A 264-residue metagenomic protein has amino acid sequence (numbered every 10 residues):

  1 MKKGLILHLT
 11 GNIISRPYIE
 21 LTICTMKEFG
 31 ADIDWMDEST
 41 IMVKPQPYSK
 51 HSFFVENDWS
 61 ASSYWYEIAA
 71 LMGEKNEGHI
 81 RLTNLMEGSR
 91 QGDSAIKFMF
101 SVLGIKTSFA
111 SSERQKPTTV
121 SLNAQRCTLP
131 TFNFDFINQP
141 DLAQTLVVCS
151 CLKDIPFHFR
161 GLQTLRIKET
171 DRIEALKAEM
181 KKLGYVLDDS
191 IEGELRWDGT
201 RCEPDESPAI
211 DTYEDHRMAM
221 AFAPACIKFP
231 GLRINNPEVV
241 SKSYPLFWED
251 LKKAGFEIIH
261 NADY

Functional and structural regions predicted by a protein language model:
M1-Y264: Short, structured segments at the rim of ligand-binding sites
